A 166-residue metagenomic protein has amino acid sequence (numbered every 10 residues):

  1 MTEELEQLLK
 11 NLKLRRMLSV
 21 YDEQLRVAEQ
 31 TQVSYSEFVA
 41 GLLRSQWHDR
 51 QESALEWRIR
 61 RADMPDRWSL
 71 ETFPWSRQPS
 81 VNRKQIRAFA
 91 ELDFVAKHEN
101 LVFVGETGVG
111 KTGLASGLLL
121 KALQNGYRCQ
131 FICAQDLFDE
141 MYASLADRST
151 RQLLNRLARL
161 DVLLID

Functional and structural regions predicted by a protein language model:
M1-S19: Charged, compositionally biased N-terminal leader segments and the immediate start of the first structured element
R15-D66: Interdomain "pre-motor" coupling segment immediately N-terminal to P-loop NTPase/helicase cores
W68-L92: N-terminal pre-Walker A segment at the start of P-loop NTPase domains
P79-R87, Q130-A158: Short glycine-rich substrate-engagement loop in P-loop NTPases that contacts/grips substrate
H98-L114: Walker A/P-loop nucleotide-binding motif
H98-V102, L118-S144: Conserved post-Walker A coupling segment in P-loop NTPases
R156-D166: Conserved P-loop NTPase "ATPase switch" module shared by AAA+ and STAND
